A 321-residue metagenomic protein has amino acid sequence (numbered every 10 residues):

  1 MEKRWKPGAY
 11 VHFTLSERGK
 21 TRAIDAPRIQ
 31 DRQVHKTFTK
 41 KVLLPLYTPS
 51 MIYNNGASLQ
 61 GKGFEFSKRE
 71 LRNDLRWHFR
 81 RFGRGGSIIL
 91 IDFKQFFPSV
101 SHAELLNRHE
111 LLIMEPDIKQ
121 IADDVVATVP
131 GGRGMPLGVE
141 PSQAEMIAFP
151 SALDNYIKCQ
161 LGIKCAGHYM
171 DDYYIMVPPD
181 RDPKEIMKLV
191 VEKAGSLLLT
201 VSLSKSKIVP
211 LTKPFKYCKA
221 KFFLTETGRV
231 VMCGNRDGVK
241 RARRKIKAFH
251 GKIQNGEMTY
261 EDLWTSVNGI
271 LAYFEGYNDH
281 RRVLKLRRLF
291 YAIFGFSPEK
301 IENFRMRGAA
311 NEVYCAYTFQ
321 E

Functional and structural regions predicted by a protein language model:
M1, P27, R32, K36 (+5 more regions): Right-hand nucleic-acid polymerase module
M1-K20, E115-T128: Reverse-transcriptase-like RNA-dependent polymerase core
Y10, G167-D171, S204: Short Gly/Ser/Thr- and Asp/Glu-enriched loop/turn motifs at secondary-structure junctions
K20-I52, G131-K158: Conserved pre-motif C helix in the palm subdomain of viral-like polymerases
T39-S101: Active-site-proximal segment of RNA-dependent polymerases
D74-M170, Y174-L189, V209, Y260 (+2 more regions): Conserved polymerase palm-domain catalytic core
I113, V191-L199: A common structural junction motif
